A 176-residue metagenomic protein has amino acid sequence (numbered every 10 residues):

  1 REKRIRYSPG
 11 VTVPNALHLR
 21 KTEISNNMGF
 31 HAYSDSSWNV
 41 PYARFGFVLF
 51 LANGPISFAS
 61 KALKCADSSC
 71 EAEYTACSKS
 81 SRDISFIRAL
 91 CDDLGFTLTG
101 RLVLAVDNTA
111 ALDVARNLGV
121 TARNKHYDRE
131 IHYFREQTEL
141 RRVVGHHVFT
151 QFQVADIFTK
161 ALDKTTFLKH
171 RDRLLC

Functional and structural regions predicted by a protein language model:
R1-K21: Amphipathic alpha-helical
I5, N15-L17, G54-I56, L118 (+1 more regions): Flexible, active-site-adjacent loop/turn segments at secondary-structure boundaries
Y7-P14, P55-F58, F86, L90-D93: Conserved helix-loop functional segments at active or binding sites
N15-S34, G100-L102: Cytochrome P450 C-terminal beta-domain/meander region
R20-I24, V40-P41, D93-T97: Short, conserved, surface-exposed binding loops centered on an aromatic residue
I24, G29-C70: RNase H-like nuclease fold core
M28-G29, K61-C176: RNase H-like nuclease module associated with reverse transcription
